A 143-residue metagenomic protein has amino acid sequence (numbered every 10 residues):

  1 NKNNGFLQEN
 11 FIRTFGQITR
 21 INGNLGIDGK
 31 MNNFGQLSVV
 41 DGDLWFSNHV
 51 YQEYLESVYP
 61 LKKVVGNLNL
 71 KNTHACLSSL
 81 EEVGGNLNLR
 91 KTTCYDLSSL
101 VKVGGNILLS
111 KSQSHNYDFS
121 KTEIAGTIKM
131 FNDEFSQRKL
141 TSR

Functional and structural regions predicted by a protein language model:
K2, G23-N33, G42-L55, G66-C76 (+3 more regions): Concave beta-strand-loop units of leucine-rich repeat
N10-T19, M31-S38, E53-K62, H74-E81 (+3 more regions): Short, T/G/N/S-enriched strand-turn elements that build extracellular solenoid repeat scaffolds
M130, S142-R143: Extracellular/surface-exposed low-complexity segments
